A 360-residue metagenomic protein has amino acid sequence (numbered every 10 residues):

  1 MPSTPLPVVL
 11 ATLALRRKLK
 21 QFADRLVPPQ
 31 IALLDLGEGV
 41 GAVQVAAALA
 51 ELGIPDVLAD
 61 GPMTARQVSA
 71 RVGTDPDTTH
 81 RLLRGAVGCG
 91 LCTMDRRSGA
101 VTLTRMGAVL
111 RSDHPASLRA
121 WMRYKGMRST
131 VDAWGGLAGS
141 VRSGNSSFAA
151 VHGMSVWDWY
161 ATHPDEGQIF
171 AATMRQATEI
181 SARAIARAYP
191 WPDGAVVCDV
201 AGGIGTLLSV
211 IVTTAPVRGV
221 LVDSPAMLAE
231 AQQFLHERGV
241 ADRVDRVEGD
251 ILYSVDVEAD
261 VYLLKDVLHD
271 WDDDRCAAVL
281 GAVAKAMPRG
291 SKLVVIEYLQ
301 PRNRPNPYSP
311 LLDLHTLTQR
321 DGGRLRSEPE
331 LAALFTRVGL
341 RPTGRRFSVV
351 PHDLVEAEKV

Functional and structural regions predicted by a protein language model:
M1-L13: Eukaryotic partner-binding/assembly regions in large regulatory complexes
L13-M63, Q67-A195: Conserved Class I S-adenosyl-L-methionine-dependent methyltransferase catalytic core
C89, P216, G339: Short glycine-rich hinge loops at helix-strand junctions in the catalytic core of two-component histidine kinases
G99-V101, Q300, S348-V350: Conserved beta-strand edge residues that scaffold enzyme active sites
H114-P305, P342, H352-D353: Conserved adenosyl
V294-V338, T343-G344: C-terminal alpha-helical "lid/dimerization" subdomain adjacent to the S-adenosyl-L-methionine
L340-V360: Core SAM-dependent methyltransferase catalytic element
